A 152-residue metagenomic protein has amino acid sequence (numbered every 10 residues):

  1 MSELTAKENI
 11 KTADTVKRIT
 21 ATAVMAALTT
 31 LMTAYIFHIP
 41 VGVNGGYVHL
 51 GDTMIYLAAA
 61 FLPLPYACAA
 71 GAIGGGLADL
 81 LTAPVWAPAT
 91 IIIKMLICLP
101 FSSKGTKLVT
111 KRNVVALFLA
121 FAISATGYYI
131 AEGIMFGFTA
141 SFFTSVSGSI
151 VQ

Functional and structural regions predicted by a protein language model:
M1-Q152: Loop-helix junctions at membrane interfaces
